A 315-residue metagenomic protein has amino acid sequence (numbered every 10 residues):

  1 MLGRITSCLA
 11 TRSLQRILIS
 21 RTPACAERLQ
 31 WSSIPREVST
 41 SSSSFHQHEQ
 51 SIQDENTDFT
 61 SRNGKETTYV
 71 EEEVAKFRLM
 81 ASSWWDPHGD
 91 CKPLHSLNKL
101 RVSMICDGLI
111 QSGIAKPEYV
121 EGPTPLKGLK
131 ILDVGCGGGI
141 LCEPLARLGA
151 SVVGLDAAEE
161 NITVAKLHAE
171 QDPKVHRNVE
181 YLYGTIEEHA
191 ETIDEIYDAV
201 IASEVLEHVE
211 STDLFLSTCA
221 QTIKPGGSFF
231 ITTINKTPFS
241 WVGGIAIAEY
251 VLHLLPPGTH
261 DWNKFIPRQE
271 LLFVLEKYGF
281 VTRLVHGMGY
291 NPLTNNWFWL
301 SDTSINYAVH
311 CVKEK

Functional and structural regions predicted by a protein language model:
S33-K99: N-terminal, positively charged/glycine-rich alpha-helical extensions of SAM-dependent methyltransferases
S96-K127: Conserved alpha-helix/loop element of class I SAM-dependent methyltransferases that forms part of the SAM/SAH-binding
L132, G138-H189: Class I SAM-dependent methyltransferase SAM/SAH-binding core
E187-V200: A short acidic, Gly/Pro-enriched loop at the edge of an enzyme's catalytic core that lines a small-molecule cofactor
D213-P225: A short glycine-rich, Lys/Arg-flanked "PGG" loop and its adjoining helix->strand segment in the class I
S228-H253: Conserved class I S-adenosyl-L-methionine
H253-E270: Acceptor-substrate binding/catalytic loop of class I
N296-K315: Core SAM-dependent methyltransferase catalytic element
